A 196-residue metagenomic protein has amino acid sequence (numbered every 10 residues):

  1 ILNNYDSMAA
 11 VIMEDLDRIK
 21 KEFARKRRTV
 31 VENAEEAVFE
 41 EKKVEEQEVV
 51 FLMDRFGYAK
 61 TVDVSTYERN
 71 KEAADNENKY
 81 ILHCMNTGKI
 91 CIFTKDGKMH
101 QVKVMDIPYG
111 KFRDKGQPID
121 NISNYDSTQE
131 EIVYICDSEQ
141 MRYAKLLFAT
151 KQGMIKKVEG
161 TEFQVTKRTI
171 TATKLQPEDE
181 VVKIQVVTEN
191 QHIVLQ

Functional and structural regions predicted by a protein language model:
I1-Q196: C-terminal interaction appendages of subunits in large macromolecular complexes
